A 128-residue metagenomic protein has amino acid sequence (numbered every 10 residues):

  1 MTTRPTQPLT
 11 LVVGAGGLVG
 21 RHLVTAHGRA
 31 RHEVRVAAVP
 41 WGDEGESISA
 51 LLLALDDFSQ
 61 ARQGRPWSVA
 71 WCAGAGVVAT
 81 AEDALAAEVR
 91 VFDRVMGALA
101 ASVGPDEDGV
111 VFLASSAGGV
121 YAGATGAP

Functional and structural regions predicted by a protein language model:
T2-A30: N-terminal Rossmann NAD(P)H-binding glycine-rich loop of SDR-like oxidoreductase domains
T3-T6, G64, D106: Short, flexible coil/linker segments at domain boundaries that flank nucleotide/cofactor-interacting
L9, W67-S68, V110: Structural motif
V13-G14, A37, C72, A114: Short hydrophobic segments within beta-strands
A26, A54-F58, A98-S102: A generic secondary-structure signal
H32-D43: A short beta-strand-loop structural module common to alpha/beta enzyme folds
G45-R94, A117-G126: NAD(P)H-binding glycine-rich loop region in Rossmannoid oxidoreductase-like domains and their noncatalytic homologs
V89-E107: Amphipathic alpha-helical dimer-interface segment in Rossmann-like NAD(P)H-dependent oxidoreductases
